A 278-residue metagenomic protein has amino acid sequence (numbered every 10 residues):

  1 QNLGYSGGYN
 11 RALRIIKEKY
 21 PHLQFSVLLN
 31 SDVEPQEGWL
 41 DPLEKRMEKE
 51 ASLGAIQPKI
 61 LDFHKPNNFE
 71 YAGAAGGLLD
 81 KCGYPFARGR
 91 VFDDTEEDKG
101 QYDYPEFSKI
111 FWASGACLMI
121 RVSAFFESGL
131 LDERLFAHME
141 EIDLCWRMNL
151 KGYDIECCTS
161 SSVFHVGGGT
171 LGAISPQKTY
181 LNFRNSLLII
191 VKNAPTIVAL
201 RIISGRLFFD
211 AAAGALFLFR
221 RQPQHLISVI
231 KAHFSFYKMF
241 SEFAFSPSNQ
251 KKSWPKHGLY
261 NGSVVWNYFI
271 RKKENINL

Functional and structural regions predicted by a protein language model:
Q1-K19, P42: Glycine-rich, basic loop-to-helix element that forms the pyrophosphate-binding segment of sugar-nucleotide handling
L3, D32-E34, L135: Acidic metal-phosphate-binding loop of nucleotide-sugar-dependent transferases
P21-E34: Short beta-strand-to-loop acidic/aromatic patch adjacent to the donor-nucleotide binding site
L28, A55-F63, C158, V166: Short glycine/serine/threonine-enriched helix-capping/active-site loop that flanks the nucleotide-sugar donor pocket
V33-Y84: Conserved donor NDP-sugar-binding/catalytic core segment of glycosyltransferases
G77-I110: Short, flexible, basic/aromatic active-site loop/helix in glycosyltransferases
D103-S162: A short, conserved alpha-helix in the catalytic core of glycosyltransferases
K151-S248, S253-Y260: Active-site-adjacent helix/loop segment of glycosyltransferases that harbors family-specific signature motifs
